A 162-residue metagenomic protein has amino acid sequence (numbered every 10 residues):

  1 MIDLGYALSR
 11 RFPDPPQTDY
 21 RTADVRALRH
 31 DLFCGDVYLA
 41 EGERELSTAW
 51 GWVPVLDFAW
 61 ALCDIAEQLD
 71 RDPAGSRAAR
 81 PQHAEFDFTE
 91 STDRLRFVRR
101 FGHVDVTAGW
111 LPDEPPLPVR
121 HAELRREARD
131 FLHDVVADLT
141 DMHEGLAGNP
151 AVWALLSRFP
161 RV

Functional and structural regions predicted by a protein language model:
M1-L56, D70: N-terminal low-complexity, intrinsically disordered segments
L4, L8, R21-D24, L28-R29 (+5 more regions): Generic structural signal of hydrophobic/aromatic residues within well-ordered alpha-helices of folded domains
L8, F12, F86-F88, L146: Extended hydrophobic/Leu-rich segments
E43-L46, L69-P73, V135-L146: Secondary-structure edge/capping motif, primarily at the C-terminal ends of alpha-helices and the immediately following
A49-T89: Compact, well-ordered interaction domains used in eukaryotic information-processing assemblies
G51-L56, F101-G102, A122-R126: A short, sequence-level motif marking secondary-structure junctions
G75-E123: An exposed acidic His-Trp-rich patch
W110-V162: Mixed-charge, glycine-accented linear interaction segment located at domain edges/termini
